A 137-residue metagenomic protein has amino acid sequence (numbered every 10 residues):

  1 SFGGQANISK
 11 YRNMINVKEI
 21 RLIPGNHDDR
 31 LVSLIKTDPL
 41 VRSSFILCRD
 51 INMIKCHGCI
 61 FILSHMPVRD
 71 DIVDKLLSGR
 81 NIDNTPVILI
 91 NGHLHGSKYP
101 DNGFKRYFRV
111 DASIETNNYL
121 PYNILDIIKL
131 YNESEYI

Functional and structural regions predicted by a protein language model:
S1-C56: Core catalytic region of metal-dependent phosphoesterases/phosphodiesterases, especially metallo-beta-lactamase-like
R21, P39-I137: Conserved beta-sheet core of the metallophosphoesterase superfamily
